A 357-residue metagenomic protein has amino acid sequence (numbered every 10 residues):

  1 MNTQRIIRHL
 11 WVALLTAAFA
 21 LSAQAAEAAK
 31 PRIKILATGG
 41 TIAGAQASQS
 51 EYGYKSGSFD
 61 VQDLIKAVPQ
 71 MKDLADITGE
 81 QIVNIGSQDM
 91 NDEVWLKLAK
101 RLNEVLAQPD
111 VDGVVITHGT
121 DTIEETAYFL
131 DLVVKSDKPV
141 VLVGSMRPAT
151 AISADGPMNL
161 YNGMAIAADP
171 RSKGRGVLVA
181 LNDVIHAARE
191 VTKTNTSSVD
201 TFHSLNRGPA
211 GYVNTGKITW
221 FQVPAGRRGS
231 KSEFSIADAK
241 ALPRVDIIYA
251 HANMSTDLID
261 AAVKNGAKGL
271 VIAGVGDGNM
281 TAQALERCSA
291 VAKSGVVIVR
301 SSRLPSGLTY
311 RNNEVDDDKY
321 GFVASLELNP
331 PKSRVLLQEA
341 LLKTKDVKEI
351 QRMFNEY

Functional and structural regions predicted by a protein language model:
N2-A13: Bacterial N-terminal signal peptides that target proteins for export
W11-S22: Bacterial N-terminal signal peptides
A26-V105, E286, P330: ATP/NTP phosphate-donor binding region
K30-P31, L36, D60, L64-M71 (+2 more regions): Accessory alpha-helical/coil subdomains and C-terminal extensions that flank or cap enzyme catalytic cores
I116-K138, M280-S289: Short Gly/Thr/Asp-enriched flexible loops that form oxyanion-binding sites at enzyme active sites
A127-M158, M164-A168, K293-S302: Short, acidic/small-residue loops that bind anionic groups at enzyme active sites
V143-N214: Internal gly/pro-rich beta-alpha loop/helix module that stabilizes soluble enzyme cofactors or their anionic handles
D277-Y357: C-terminal non-catalytic interaction/assembly regions of soluble proteins
